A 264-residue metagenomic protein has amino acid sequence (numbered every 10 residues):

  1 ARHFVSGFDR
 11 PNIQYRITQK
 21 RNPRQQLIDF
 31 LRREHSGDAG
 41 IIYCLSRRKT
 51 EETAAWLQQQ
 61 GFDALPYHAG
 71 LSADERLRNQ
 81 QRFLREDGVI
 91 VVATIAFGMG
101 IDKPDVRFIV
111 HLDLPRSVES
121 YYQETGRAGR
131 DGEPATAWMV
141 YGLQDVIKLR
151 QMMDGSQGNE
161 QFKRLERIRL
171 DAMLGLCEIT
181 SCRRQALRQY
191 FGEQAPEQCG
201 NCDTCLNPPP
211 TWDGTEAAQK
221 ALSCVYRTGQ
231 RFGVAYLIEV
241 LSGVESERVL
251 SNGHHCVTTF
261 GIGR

Functional and structural regions predicted by a protein language model:
A1-E160, L165-I168, A195, D203-T204: Helicase motor core with emphasis on the C-terminal RecA-like subdomain
Q26, A172, K220-S223: Pre-recognition alpha-helix immediately N-terminal to the DNA-recognition helix within helix-turn-helix or winged-helix
L31, F83, C177, V225-G229: Short helix-to-turn junction characteristic of helix-turn-helix DNA-binding domains, especially the helix
E133, D145-V146, E178-C182, Q194-E197 (+1 more regions): Proline-centered turn/helix-capping motifs that create local helix->coil transitions or kinks
V140-Q144, I179, Y190-Q194, C205 (+1 more regions): Short acidic/histidine-centered micro-motifs embedded in hydrophobic/aromatic stretches that mark compact functional
L165-P196: C-terminal accessory regions
L165-R167, P196-R264: Accessory DNA-binding and partner-docking regions appended to nucleic-acid-acting proteins, especially the terminal
